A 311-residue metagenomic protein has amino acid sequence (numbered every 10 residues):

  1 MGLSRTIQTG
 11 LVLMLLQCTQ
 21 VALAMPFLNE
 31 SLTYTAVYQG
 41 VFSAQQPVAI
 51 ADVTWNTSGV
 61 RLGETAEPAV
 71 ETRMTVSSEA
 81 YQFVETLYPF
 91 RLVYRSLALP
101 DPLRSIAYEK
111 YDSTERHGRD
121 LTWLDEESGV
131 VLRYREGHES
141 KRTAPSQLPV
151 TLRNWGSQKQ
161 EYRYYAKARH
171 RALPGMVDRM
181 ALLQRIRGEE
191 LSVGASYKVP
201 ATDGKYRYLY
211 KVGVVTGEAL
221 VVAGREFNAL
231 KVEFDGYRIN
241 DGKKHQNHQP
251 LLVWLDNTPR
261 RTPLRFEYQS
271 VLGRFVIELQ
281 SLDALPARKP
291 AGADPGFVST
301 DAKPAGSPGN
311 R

Functional and structural regions predicted by a protein language model:
M1-G2, Q82, G175: Coil-to-alpha-helix initiation sites in intrinsically disordered, low-complexity, charged segments
M1-L11: Bacterial N-terminal signal peptides that target proteins for export
G10-L13, S307: Intrinsically disordered and other compositionally biased segments
L23-E127, L182-R311: Acidic, serine/threonine-rich low-complexity disordered tracts
G118-E190: A charged, solvent-exposed segment within the mature domains of Sec-exported extracytoplasmic proteins
